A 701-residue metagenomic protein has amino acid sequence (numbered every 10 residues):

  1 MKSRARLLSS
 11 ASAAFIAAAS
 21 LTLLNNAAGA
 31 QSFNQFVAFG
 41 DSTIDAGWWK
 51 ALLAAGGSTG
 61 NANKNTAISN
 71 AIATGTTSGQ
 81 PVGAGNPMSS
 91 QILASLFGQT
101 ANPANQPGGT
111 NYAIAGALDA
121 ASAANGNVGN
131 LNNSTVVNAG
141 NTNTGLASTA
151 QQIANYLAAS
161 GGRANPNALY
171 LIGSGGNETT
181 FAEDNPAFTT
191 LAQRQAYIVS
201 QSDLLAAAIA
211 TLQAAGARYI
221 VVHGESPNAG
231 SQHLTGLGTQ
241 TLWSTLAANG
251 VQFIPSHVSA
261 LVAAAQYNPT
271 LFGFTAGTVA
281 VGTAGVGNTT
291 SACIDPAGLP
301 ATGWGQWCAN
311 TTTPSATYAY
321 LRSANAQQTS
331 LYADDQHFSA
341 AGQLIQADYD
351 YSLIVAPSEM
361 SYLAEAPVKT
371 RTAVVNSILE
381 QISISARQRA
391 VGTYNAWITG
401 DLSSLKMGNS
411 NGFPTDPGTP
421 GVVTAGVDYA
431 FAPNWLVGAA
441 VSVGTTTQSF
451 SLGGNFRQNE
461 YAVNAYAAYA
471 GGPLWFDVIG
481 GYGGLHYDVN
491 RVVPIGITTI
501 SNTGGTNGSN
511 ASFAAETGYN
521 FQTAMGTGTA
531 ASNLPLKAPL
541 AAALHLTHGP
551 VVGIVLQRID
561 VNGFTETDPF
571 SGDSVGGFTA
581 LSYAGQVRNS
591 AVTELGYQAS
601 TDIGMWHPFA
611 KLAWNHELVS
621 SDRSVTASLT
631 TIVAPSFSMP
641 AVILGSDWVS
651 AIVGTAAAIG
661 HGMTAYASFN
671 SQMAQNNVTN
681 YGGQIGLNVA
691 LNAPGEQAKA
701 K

Functional and structural regions predicted by a protein language model:
K2, V37, Y362-L363, A665 (+1 more regions): Enriched but not universal
K2-A30: Gram-negative bacterial Sec-dependent N-terminal signal peptides
S3, N127-N138, T529-A541: Low-complexity, polar-biased intrinsically disordered regions enriched in Pro/Ser/Thr/Gly
A13-I16, S323-A324, Q328-S330, I495-I497 (+1 more regions): Short, functionally important structural connectors and interaction interfaces within domains
A19, G29-R389, L402-G408: Conserved active-site regions of diverse hydrolases
T393-K701: Membrane translocator/pore-forming domains, dominated by Gram-negative outer-membrane beta-barrels
